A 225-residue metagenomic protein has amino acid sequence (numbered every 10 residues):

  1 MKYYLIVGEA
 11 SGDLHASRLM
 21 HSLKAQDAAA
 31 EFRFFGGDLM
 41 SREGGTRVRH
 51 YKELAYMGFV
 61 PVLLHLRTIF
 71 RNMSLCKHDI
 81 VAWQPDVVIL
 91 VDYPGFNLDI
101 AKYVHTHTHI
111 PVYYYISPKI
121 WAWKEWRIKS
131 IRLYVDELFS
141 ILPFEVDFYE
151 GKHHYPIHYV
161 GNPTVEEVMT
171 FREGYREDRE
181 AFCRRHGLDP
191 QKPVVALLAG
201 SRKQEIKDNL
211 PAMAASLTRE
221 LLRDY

Functional and structural regions predicted by a protein language model:
K2-Y3, D189-A196: Charged active-site motifs of nucleotide-sugar-dependent glycosyltransferases
Y4-R185, L198-E205: Active-site and donor-binding regions of nucleotide-sugar-utilizing enzymes
H15, S22, Q26, Q191 (+1 more regions): Conserved catalytic-core segment of nucleotide-activated headgroup transferases in glycan assembly
